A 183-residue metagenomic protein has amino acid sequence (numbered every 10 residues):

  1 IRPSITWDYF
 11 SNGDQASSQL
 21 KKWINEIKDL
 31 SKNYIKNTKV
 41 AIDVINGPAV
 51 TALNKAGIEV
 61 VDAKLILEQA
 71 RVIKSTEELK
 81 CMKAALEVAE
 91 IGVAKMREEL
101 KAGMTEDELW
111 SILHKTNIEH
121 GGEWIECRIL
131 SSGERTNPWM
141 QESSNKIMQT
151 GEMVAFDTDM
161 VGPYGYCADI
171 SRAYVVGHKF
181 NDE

Functional and structural regions predicted by a protein language model:
I1-I91: A composition/biophysics-driven feature that prefers long, compositionally simple stretches
K39-I42, M96-M104: Conserved short loop/turn motifs at secondary-structure junctions
A49, D62-E68, I73, M104-D182: Short catalytic-site patches enriched in acidic/histidine residues that coordinate or position cofactors/metals
A85-R97, E106, H114: Active-site pocket-lining segments that scaffold enzyme catalytic pockets across diverse folds
